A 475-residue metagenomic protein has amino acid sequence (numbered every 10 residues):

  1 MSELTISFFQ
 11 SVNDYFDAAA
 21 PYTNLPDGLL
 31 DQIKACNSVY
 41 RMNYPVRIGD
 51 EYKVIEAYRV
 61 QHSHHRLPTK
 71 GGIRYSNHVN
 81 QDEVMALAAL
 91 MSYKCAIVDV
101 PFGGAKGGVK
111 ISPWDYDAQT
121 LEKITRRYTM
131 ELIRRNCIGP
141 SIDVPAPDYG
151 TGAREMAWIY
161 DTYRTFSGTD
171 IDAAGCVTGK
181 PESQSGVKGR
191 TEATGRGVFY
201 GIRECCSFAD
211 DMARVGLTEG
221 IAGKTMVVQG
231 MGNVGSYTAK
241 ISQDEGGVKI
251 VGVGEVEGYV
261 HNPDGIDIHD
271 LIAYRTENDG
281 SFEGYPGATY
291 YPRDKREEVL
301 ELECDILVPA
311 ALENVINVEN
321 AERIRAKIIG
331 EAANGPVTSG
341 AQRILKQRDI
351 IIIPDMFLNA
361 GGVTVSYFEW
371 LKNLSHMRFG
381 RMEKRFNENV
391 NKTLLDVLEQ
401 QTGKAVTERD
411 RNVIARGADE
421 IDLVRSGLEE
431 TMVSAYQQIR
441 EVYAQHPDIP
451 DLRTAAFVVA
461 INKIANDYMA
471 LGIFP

Functional and structural regions predicted by a protein language model:
S2-R41: Short, Gly/Pro- and small/polar-rich lid/capping loops
S2-S7, C205-C206, E322-R323, K327-P475: Adenosine-phosphate binding glycine-rich loop
P26-Q32, D99, C137-A146, I171-A173 (+4 more regions): Flexible, glycine/charged-enriched surface loops at secondary-structure junctions
R41-G49, V54-P113: Glycine-rich, N-terminal phosphate-binding loop and its surrounding beta-alpha-beta segment
S76, A96-A222: Glycine/serine-rich phosphate-binding loop and adjoining beta1-alpha1 elements at the start of nucleotide-handling
P181, S185, G189-E301: Glycine-rich phosphate/diphosphate-binding loop of Rossmann-like nucleotide-binding domains
G258-I352: Rossmann-like adenosine-cofactor binding region
